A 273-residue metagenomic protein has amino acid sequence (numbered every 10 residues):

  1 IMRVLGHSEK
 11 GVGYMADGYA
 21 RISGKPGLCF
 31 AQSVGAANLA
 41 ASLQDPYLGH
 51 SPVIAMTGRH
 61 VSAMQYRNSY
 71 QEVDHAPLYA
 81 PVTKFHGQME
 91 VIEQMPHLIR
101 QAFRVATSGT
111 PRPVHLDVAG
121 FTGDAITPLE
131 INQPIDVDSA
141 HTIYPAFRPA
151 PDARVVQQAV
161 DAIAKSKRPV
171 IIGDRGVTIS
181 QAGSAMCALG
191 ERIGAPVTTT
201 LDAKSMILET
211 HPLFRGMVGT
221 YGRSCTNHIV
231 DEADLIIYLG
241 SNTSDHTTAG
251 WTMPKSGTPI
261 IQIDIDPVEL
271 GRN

Functional and structural regions predicted by a protein language model:
I1-N273: N-terminal alpha/beta PP-like core and its mobile active-site loop of ThDP/TPP-dependent enzymes
